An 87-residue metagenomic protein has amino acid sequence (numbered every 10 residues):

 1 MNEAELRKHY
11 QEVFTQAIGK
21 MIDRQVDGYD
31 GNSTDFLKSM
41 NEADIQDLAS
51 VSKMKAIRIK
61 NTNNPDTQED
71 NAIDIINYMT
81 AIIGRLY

Functional and structural regions predicted by a protein language model:
M1-Y87: Intrinsically disordered, low-complexity regulatory regions that flank transcription factor DNA-binding cores
